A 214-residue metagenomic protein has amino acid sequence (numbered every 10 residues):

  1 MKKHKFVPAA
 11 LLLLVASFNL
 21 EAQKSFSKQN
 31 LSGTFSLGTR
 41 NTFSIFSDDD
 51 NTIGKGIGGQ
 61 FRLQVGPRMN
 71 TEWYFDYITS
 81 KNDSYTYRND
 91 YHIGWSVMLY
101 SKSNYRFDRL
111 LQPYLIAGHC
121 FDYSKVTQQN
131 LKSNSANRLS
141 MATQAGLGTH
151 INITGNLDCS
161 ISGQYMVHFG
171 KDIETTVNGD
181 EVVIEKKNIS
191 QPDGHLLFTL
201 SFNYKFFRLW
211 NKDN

Functional and structural regions predicted by a protein language model:
M1-S27, F206: Bacterial Sec-dependent N-terminal signal peptides
A22-L63, N70-T71, T199-N214: Short glycine/proline- and aromatic-enriched beta-strand/turn motifs that initiate or cap beta-hairpins
Q29-L31, D49-I53, Y85-H92, K132-L139 (+1 more regions): Replace "Gram-negative outer membrane beta-barrel proteins" with "bacterial and organellar outer membrane beta-barrel
Q29-L37, P67-T71, F107-L115, G155-C159 (+1 more regions): Outer-envelope beta-barrel architecture signal
L37-F43, W73-Y77, L115-F121, T149 (+2 more regions): Transmembrane beta-barrel strands of outer-membrane/channel proteins
F46-D50, N82-T86, S124-Q128, G170-E174 (+1 more regions): Outer-membrane beta-barrel proteins
L63-K132, A136-M141, T199-R208: Gram-negative (and chloroplast) outer-membrane scaffold detector with strong preference for beta-barrel transmembrane
I153-N214: Predominantly the C-terminal beta-signal and adjacent terminal strand-loop region of outer-membrane beta-barrel
